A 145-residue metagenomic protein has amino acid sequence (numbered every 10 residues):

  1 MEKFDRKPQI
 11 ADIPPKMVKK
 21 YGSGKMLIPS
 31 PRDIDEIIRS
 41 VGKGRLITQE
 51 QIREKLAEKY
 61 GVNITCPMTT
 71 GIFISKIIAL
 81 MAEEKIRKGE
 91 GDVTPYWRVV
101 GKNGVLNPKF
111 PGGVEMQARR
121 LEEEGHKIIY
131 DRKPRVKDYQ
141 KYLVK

Functional and structural regions predicted by a protein language model:
M1-K145: Nucleic acid-binding interface residues in structured DNA/RNA-binding domains, emphasizing the DNA-engaging scaffolds
